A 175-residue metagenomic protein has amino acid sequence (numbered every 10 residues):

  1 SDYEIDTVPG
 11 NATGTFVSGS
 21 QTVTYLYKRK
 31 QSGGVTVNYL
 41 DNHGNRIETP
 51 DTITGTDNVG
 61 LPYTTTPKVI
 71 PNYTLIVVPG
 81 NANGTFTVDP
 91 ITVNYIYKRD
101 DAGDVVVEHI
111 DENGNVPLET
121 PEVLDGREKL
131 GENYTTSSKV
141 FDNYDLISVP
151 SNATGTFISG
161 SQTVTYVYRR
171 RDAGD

Functional and structural regions predicted by a protein language model:
S1-T15, G60-G84, G131-G155: Surface-exposed interfaces of beta-sheet-rich extracellular modules
D2-I5, S20, S32, G44 (+6 more regions): Low-complexity, intrinsically disordered short peptide segments enriched in small/polar/basic residues
D6, A12, Q21-V23, V35 (+8 more regions): Intrinsically disordered/low-complexity terminal segments and short unstructured peptides
V8-A12, T36-D57, V78-N83, V106-E128 (+1 more regions): Short, solvent-exposed loop/edge segments of extracellular or virion-exposed proteins
T13-L40, N83-I110, T154-D175: Conserved "repeat-terminator" motif of extracellular CCP/Sushi domains
S18, N45, T52, V59 (+3 more regions): Intrinsically disordered, low-complexity repeat segments enriched in small/polar residues
Y25, G55, L61, Y95 (+2 more regions): Ligand-recognition elements built from short beta-strands and adjacent flexible loops
